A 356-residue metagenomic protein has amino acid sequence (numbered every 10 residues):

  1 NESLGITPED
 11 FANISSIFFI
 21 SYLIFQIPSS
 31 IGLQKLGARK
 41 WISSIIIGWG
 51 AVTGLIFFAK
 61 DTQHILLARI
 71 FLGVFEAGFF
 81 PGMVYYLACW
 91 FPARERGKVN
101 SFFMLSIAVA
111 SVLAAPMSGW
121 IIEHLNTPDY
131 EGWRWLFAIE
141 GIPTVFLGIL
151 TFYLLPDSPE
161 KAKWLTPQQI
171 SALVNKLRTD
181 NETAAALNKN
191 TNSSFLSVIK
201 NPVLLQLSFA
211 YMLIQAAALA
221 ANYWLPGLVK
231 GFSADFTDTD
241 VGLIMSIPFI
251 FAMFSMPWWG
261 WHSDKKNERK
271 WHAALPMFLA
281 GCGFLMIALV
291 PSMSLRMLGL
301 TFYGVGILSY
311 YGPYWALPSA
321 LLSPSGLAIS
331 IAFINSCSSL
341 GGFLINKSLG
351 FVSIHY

Functional and structural regions predicted by a protein language model:
G5, G37, F58-H64, F75 (+3 more regions): Helix-breaking motifs and short loop linkers at transmembrane-helix boundaries and internal kinks in secondary membrane
L23-Q63: Conserved MFS/SLC helix-loop-helix module at the cytosolic interface between two early adjacent transmembrane helices
F25-G37, I122, F254-E268, S353-I354: Helix-to-loop junctions at the C-terminal end of transmembrane segments in multipass secondary transporters
Q34-I46, D264-M277: Cytoplasmic membrane-interface "Motif A"-like loop-to-helix N-cap segments of 12-TM Major Facilitator Superfamily
A93, F103-L105, P128-F195: Central mid-sequence intracellular linker of multi-pass
G97-D129, G141-T144, N335-I345: Glycine-rich segments within core transmembrane alpha-helices of 12-TM secondary carriers
S194-G260, Y311, W315, I345-L349: Extracytoplasmic gate region of multi-pass secondary transporters
K265-L317: C-terminal transmembrane helical hairpin of 12-TM major facilitator-type secondary transporters
